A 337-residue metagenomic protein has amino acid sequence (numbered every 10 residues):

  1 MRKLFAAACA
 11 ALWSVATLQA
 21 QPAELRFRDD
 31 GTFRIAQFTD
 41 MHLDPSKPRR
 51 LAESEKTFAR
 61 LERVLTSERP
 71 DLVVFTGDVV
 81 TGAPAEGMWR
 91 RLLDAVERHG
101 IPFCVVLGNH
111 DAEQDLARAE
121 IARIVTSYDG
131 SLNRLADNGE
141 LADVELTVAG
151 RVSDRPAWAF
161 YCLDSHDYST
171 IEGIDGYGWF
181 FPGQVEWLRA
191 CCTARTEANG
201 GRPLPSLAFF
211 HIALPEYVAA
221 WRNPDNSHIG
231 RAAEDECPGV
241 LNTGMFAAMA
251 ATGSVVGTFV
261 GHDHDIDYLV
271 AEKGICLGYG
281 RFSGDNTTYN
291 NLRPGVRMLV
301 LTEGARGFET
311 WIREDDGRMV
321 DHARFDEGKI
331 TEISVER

Functional and structural regions predicted by a protein language model:
A6-V15: Bacterial N-terminal signal peptides
A20-R91, A95: N-terminal active-site segment of His-dependent metallophosphoesterases
A23, D29, E145-D154, M245-A250 (+1 more regions): Binuclear metal-dependent phosphoesterase catalytic core
A23, R90-G201, M298-T302: Extended active-site neighborhood of metal-dependent phosphoesterases/phosphodiesterases
T32-P45, A157-D167, F209, I275-F282: Active-site-proximal beta-strand elements of phosphoester/diester hydrolases
D44-S46, T81-P84, V105-L116, Y168-I171 (+3 more regions): Active-site environment of divalent metal-dependent phosphoester hydrolases
P48-R49, G77-A95, A112-G130, A220 (+1 more regions): Metal-dependent catalytic neighborhoods of phosphoester/phosphodiester hydrolases
R69-D71, A159-C162, I174-D267: His/acidic metal-ligating clusters that form di-metal
